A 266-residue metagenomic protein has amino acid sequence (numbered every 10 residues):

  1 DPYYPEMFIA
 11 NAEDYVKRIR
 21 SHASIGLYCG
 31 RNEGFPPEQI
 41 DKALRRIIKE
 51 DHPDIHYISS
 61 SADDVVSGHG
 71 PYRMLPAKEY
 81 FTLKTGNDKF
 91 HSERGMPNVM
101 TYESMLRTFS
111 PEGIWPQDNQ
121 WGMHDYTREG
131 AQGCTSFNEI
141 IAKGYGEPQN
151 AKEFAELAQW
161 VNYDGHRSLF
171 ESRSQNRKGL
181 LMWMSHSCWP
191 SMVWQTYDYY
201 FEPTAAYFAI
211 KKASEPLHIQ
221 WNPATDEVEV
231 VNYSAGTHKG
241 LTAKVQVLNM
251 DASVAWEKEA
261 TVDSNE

Functional and structural regions predicted by a protein language model:
D1-E129, V161, M192-V193: Substrate-binding/catalytic cleft of secreted carbohydrate-active enzymes, primarily glycoside hydrolases
R18-H22, E50-D54, S172-N176, A235-K239 (+1 more regions): Secondary-structure transition/capping motifs at alpha-helix termini and the adjoining loop/turn into the next element
L27-C29, I58-S59, F90-H91, L181-M184 (+2 more regions): Structured core elements
P53, I58-S60, E139-I141, Q149 (+2 more regions): Amphipathic, soluble alpha/beta structural segments
K78-K239: Substrate-binding clefts and catalytic carboxylate motifs of secreted carbohydrate-active enzymes
D226-E266: Beta-strand-rich binding/interaction modules
